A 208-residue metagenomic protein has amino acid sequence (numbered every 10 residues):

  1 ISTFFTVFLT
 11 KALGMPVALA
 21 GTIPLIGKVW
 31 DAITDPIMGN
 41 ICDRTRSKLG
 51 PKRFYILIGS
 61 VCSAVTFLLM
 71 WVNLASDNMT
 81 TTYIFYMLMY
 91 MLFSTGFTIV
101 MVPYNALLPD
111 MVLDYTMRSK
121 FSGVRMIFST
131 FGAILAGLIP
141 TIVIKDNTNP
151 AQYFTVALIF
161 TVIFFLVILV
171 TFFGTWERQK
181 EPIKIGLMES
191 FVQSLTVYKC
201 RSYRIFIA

Functional and structural regions predicted by a protein language model:
I1-A208: Membrane-embedded alpha-helical bundles of multi-pass transporters/translocases, especially carrier/permease families
